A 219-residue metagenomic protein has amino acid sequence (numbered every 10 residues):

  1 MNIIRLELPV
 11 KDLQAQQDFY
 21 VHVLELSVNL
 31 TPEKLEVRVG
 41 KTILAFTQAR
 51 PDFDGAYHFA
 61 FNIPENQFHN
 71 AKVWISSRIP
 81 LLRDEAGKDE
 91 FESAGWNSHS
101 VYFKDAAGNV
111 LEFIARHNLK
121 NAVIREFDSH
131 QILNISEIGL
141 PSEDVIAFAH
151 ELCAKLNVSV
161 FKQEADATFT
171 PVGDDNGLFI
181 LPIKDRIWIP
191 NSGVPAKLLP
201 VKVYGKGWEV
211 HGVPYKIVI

Functional and structural regions predicted by a protein language model:
M1-I3, P9-N29, V39-E85, K104-I219: Glyoxalase I/VOC metalloenzyme domain signal
K34-R38: Minor-groove-contacting beta-hairpin "wing" of winged helix-turn-helix DNA-binding domains
R83-S93: Short, basic/aromatic recognition patches
G95-H99: Short, small/polar residue-rich loop motifs at catalytic or cofactor-binding pockets
